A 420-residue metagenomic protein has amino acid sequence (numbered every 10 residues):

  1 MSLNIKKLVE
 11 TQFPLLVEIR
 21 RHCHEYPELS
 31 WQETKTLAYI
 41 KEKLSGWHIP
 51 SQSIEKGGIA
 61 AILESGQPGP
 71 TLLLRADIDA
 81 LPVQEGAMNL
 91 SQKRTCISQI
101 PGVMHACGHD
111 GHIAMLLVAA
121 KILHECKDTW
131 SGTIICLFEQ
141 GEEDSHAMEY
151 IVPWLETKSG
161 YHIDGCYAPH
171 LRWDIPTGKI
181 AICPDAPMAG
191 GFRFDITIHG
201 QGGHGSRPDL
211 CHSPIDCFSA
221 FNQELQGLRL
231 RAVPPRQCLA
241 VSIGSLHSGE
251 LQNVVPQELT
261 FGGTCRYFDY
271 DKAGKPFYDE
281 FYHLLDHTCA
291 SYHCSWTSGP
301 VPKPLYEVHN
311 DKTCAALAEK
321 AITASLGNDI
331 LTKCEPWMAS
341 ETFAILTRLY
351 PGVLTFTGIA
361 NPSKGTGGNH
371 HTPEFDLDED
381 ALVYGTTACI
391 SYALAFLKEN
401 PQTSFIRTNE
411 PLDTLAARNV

Functional and structural regions predicted by a protein language model:
S2-H105, D110, A114-S131: Acidic/His- and Gly-rich active-site-bordering loop/insert found across diverse amide/peptide-bond hydrolases
C23, A61, L74, H109 (+8 more regions): Divalent metal-coordination and catalytic microenvironments
Q52, E142, P184-A189, E335-P336 (+1 more regions): Short Gly/Pro-enriched turn/cap motifs at secondary-structure boundaries
P70-L73, I134-I135, I163-Y167, D329-I330 (+1 more regions): Structural motif
L73-R75, F194, L354-I359: Non-cysteine beta-strand/loop elements that form the S-adenosyl-L-methionine
L81-V83, R94-M104, D110-G111, L123-P256: Histidine/acidic-residue-rich, glycine-tolerant segments that coordinate divalent metal ions
D216-V420: Metal-dependent amide/peptide-bond hydrolase catalytic core, centered on the "pita-bread" metallohydrolase fold
